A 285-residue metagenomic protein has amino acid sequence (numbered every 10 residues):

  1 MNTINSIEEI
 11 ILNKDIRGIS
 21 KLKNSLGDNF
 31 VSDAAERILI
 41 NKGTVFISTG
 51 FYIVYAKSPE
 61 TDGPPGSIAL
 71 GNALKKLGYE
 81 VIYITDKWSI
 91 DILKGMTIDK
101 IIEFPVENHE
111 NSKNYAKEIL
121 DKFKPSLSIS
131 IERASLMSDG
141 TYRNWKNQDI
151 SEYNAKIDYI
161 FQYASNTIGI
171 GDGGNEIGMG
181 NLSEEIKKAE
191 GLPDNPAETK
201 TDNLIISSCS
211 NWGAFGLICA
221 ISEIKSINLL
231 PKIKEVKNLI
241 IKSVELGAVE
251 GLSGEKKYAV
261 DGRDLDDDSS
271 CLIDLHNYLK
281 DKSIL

Functional and structural regions predicted by a protein language model:
M1-T44: Positively charged, low-complexity intrinsically disordered leader regions
L22-L26, T44, T49-P65: Short, glycine-rich nucleotide/cofactor-binding loops
P59-P64, L127-I227: Conserved mixed alpha/beta catalytic, RNA-binding, or beta-rich assembly cores of soluble enzyme, regulatory
E60-G78: Histidine-anchored nucleotide/phosphate-binding helix
G78-D86: Short internal beta-strands
T97-L120: A glycine-rich helix N-cap at a beta->alpha junction
D121-S126: Glycine-rich phosphate-binding loop signature in dinucleotide/nucleotide-binding domains
I177-L285: C-terminal functional extensions of proteins
